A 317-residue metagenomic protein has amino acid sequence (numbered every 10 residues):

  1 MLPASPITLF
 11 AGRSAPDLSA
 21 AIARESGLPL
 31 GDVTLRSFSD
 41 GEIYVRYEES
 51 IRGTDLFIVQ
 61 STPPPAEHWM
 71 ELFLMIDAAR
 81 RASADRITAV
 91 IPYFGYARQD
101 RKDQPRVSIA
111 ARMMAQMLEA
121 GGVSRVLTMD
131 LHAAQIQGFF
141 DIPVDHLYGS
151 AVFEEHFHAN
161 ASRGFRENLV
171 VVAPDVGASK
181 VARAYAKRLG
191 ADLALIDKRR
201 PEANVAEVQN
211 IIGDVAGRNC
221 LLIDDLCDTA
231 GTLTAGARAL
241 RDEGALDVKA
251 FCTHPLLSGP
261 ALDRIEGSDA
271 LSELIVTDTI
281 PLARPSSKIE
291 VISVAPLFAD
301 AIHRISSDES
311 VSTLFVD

Functional and structural regions predicted by a protein language model:
M1-D317: PRPP-associated nucleotide enzymes
